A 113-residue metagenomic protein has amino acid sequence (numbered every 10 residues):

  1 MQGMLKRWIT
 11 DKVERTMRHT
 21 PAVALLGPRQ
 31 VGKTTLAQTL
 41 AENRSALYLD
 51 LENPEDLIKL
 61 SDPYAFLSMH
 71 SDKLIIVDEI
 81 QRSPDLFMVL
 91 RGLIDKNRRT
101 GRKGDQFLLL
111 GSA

Functional and structural regions predicted by a protein language model:
M1-A113: Phosphate-binding site recognition
